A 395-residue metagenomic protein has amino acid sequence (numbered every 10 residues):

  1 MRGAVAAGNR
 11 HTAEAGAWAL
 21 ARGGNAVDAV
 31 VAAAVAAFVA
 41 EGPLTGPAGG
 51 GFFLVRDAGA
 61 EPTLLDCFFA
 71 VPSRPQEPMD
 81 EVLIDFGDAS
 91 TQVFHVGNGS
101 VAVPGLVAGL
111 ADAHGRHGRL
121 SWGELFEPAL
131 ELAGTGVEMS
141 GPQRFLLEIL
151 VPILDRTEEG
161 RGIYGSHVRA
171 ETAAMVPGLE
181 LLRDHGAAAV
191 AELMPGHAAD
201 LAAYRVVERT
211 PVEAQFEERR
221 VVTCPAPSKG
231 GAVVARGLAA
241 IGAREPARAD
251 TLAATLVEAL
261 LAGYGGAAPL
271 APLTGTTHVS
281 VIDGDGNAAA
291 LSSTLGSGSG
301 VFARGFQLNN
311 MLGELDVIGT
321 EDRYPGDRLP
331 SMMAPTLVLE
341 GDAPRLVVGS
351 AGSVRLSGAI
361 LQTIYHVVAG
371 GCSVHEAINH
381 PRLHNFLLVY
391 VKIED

Functional and structural regions predicted by a protein language model:
M1-E14, W18, R22-E217, P225: Noncatalytic scaffold domains of N-terminal-nucleophile
V5, L65-C67, R219-A226, V233-A240 (+4 more regions): Short, well-ordered beta-strand elements
F38, D184-A254, E258, Q307 (+2 more regions): Catalytic phosphate/nucleotide-handling subdomain of diverse soluble enzymes
V39-R56, E61-L64, I282, N287-L346 (+3 more regions): Active-site rim segments in enzyme catalytic domains, especially the processed small/beta chain of N-terminal
P43-L44, S100, A202, S228 (+2 more regions): Short Gly/Pro-enriched turn/cap motifs at secondary-structure boundaries
P177-A187, P225, V233-T294, R304: Internal maturation/activation junctions in enzymes
V206, A249-L273, D283-G284, V338-A343 (+1 more regions): C-terminal catalytic domains of large/alpha subunits in multi-subunit enzymes
